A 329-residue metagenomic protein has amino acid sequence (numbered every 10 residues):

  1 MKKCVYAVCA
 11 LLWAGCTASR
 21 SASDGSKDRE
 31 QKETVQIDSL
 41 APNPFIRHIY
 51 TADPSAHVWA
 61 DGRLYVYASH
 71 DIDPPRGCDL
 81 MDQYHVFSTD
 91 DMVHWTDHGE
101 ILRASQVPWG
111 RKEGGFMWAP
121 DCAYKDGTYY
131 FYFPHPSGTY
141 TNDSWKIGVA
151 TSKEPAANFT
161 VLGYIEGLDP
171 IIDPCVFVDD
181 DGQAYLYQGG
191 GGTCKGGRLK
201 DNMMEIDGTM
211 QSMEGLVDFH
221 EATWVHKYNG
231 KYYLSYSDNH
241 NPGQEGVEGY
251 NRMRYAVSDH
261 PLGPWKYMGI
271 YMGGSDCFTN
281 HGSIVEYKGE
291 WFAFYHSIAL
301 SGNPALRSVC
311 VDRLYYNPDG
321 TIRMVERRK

Functional and structural regions predicted by a protein language model:
K2-A7: Sec-dependent signal peptide recognition, specifically the positively charged N-region followed immediately by
V8-C9, S26: A periodicity- and composition-biased signal for non-globular, repetitive helical segments
C9-T17: Hydrophobic h-region of N-terminal signal peptides that target proteins for export in Gram-negative bacteria
C16-K329: Carbohydrate-active catalytic/glycan-binding domains of CAZyme proteins, especially the secreted or lumenal ectodomains
